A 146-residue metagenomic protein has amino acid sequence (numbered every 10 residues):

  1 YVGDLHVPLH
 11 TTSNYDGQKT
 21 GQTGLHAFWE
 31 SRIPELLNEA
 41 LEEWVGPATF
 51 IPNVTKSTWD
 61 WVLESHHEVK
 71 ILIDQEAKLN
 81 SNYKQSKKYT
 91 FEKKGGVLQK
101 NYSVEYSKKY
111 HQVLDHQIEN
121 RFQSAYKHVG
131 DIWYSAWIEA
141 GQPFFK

Functional and structural regions predicted by a protein language model:
Y1-N14: Active-site alpha-helical segments that house and flank conserved acidic catalytic motifs for diphosphate chemistry
T11-K146: Active-site- or binding-pocket-proximal scaffold segments within functional domains
